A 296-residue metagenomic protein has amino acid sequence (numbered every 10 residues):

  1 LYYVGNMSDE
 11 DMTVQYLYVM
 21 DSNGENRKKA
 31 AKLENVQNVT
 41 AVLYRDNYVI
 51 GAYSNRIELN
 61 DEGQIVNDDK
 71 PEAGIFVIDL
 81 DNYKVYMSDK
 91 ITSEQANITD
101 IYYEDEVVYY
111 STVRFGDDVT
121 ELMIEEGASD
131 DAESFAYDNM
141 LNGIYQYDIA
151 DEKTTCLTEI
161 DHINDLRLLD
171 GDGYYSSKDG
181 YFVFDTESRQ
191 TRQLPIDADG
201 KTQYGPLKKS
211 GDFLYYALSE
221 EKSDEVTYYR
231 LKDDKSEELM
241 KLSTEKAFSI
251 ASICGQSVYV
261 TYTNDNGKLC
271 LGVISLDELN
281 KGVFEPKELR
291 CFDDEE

Functional and structural regions predicted by a protein language model:
Y2-V4, I50-Y53, Y109-T112, Y174-S176 (+2 more regions): Residue position within the beta-strands of beta-propeller blades
N6-D11, S54-K70, V113-D138: Short, conserved, GDST-rich strand-edge loop motifs in beta-rich repeat architectures
Y16-Y18, G74-F76, G143-Y145, G180-F182 (+2 more regions): A short loop-to-beta-strand structural motif that recurs across blades of beta-propeller domains
D21-E25, D79-Y83, D148-E152, D185-R189 (+2 more regions): Short loop/turn segments that connect beta-strands within beta-propeller blades
N26-K32, K84-I91, K153-T158, Q190-D197 (+1 more regions): A short beta-strand motif characteristic of beta-propeller blades
V36-D46, E94-D105, D161-G171, G200-G211 (+2 more regions): Repeated scaffold domains used in trafficking and secretory/extracellular systems, primarily beta-propellers
F115, K178-F182, G267: Loop/turn residues immediately N-terminal
S252-E296: Blade-level signature of beta-propeller repeat domains, shared across WD40, Kelch, NHL, RCC1 and BNR/Asp-box propellers
